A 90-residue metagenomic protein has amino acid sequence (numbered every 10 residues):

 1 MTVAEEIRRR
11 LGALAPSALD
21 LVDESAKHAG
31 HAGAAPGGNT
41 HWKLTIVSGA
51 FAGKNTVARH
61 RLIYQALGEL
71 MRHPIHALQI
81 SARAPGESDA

Functional and structural regions predicted by a protein language model:
M1-A35: N-terminal first-folded block
S17-A18, P36, P85-A90: Ser/Thr/Pro-rich, acidic low-complexity intrinsically disordered regulatory segments
V22, T45-V47, S81-R83: Solvent-exposed beta-strand sheet faces enriched in polar/charged residues
A26, G49, P85-D89: Residues within mature, well-folded domains
G30-S48: A short, structured beta-strand/loop element
S48-K54: Short, charged/polar surface micro-motifs in flexible loops or helix N-caps
K54-A90: C-terminal structural segments of small proteins and small subunits
